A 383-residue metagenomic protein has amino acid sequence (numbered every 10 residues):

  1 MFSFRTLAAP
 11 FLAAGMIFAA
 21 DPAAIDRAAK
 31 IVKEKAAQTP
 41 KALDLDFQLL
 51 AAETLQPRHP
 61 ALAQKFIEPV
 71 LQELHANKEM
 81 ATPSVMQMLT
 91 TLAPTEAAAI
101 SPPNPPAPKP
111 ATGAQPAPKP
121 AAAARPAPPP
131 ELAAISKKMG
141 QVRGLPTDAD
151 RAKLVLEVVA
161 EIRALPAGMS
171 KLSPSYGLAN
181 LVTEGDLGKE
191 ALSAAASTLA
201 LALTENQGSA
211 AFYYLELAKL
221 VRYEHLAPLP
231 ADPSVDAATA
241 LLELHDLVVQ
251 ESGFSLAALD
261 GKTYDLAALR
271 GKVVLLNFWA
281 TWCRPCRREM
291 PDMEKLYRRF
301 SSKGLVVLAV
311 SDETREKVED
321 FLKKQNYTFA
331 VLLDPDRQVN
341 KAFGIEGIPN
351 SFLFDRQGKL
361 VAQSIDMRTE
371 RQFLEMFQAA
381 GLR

Functional and structural regions predicted by a protein language model:
M1-F11: Bacterial N-terminal signal peptides that target proteins for export
P10-A19: Hydrophobic h-region of N-terminal signal peptides that target proteins for export in Gram-negative bacteria
F18-E243: Non-catalytic all-alpha helical scaffold/repeat segments
A237-L266: N-terminal "domain-start" segment that seeds a small globular fold
K272-V274, F278-W282, T314, G347: Short pre-active-site segment immediately N-terminal to redox-active cysteine/selenocysteine motifs in thiol-based
F278-K295: Conserved redox-active cysteine motifs that mediate thiol-disulfide chemistry, especially di-cysteine Cys-X(1-2)-Cys
K303-K317, Y327-D336: Thiol-based oxidoreductase modules, predominantly thioredoxin-like and allied folds used for disulfide exchange
D320-T328, L333-A380: Thiol/disulfide oxidoreductase modules built on the thioredoxin-like
